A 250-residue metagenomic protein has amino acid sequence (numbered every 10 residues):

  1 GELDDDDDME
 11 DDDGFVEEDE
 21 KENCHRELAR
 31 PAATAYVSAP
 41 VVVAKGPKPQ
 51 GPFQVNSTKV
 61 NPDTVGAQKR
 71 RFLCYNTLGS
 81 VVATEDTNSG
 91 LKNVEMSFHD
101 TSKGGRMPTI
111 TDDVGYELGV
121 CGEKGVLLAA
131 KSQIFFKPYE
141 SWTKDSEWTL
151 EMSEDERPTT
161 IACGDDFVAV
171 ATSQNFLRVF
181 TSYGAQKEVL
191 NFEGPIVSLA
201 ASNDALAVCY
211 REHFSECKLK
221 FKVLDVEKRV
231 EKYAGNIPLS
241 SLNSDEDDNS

Functional and structural regions predicted by a protein language model:
E2-E140: Acidic and/or Ser/Thr-rich intrinsically disordered tails and linkers that flank eukaryotic scaffold proteins
V55, L78-A83, D165-V168, T172 (+6 more regions): A broad "ordered helical/assembly scaffold" signature
R71-G90, E117-K131, T159-A162, D166-A171 (+3 more regions): Short beta-strand elements that form the blades of beta-propeller/WD-repeat-like and other beta-sheet-rich scaffold
N93-T111, Q133-S153, Q174-L190, E216-N243: Surface-exposed loop/turn elements that mediate protein-protein interactions on large endomembrane-trafficking
P108-G119, E151-A162, V189-N203, V208-C209 (+1 more regions): Canonical WD40 repeat/beta-propeller blade segments in eukaryotic WD-repeat proteins
